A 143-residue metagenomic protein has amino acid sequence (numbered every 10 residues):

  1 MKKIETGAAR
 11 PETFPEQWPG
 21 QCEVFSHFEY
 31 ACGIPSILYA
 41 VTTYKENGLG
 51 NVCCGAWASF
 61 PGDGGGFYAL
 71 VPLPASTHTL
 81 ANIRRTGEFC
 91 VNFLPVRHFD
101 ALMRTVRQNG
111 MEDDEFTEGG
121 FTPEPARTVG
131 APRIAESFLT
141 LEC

Functional and structural regions predicted by a protein language model:
M1-N51, S59-E142: Active-site-proximal mixed secondary-structure blocks
G55: Core nucleotidyl-transferase/polymerase catalytic module
